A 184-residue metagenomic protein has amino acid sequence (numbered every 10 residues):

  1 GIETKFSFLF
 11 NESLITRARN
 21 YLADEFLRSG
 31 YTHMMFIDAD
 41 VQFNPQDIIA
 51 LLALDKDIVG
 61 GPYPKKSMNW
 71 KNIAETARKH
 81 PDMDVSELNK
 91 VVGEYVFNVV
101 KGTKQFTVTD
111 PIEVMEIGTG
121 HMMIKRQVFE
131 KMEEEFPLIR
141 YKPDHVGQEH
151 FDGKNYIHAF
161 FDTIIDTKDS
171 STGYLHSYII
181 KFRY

Functional and structural regions predicted by a protein language model:
G1-E3: Short, acidic, metal-binding catalytic loop of nucleotide-sugar glycosyltransferases
S13-A18: A short, glycine-/small-residue-rich helix N-cap motif at loop->alpha-helix starts within glycosyltransferase
A23, N44-I164: Conserved catalytic core of nucleotide-sugar-dependent glycosyltransferases
F26: Phosphate-handling catalytic cores of nucleic-acid transaction enzymes
S29-N44: Short beta-strand-to-loop acidic/aromatic patch adjacent to the donor-nucleotide binding site
D144-Q148, G173-K181: Acidic donor-binding loop at a coil-to-helix junction in glycosyltransferase catalytic cores that engages
D162-L175: Active-site neighborhoods of divalent-metal-dependent phosphate/nucleic-acid chemistry enzymes
